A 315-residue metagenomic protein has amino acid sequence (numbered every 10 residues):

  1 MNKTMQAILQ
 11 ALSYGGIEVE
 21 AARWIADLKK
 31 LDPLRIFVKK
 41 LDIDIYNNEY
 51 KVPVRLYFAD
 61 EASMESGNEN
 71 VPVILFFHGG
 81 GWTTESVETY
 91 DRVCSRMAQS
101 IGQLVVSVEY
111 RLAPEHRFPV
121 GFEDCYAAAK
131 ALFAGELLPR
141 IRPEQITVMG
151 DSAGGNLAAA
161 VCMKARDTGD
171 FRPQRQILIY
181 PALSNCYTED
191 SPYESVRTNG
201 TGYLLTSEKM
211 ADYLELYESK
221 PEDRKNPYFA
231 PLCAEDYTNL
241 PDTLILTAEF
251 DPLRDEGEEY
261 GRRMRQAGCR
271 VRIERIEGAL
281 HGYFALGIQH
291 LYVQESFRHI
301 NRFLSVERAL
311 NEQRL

Functional and structural regions predicted by a protein language model:
M1-D44: An N-terminal hydrophobic leader/cap segment in hydrolases
K30, F37-D44, E49-L315: Alpha/beta-hydrolase superfamily serine-hydrolase fold, recognizing
